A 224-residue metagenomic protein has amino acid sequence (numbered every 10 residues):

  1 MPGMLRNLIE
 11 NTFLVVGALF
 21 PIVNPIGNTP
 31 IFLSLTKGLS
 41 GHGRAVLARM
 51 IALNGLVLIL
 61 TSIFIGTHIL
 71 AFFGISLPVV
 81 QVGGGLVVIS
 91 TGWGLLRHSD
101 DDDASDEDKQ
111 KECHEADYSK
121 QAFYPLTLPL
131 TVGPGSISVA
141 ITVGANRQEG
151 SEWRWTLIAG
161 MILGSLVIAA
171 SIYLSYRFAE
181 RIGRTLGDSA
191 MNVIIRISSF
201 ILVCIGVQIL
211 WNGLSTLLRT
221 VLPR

Functional and structural regions predicted by a protein language model:
M1-P21, S105, K109-T127: Small-residue-enriched transmembrane helix starts and helix-helix packing motifs in multi-pass inner-membrane proteins
N11-I63: Juxtamembrane transmembrane-helix termini in multi-pass membrane transport proteins
N11-N28, L77-L86, I158-I172, R224: Structural signature of hydrophobic alpha-helical transmembrane segments
S34-A45, P78, C113-Y118, A145-W153 (+1 more regions): Juxtamembrane helix-boundary/capping and inter-helix hinge elements in multi-pass membrane proteins
S40-G41, T61-G83, S171-S215: Transmembrane-helix boundary and interhelical-loop signature of multi-pass inner-membrane proteins
G41-T67, R147-G183: A small-residue-rich subset of transmembrane alpha-helices
A45-S99: Membrane helix-loop-helix hairpins that form the core translocation module of multi-pass transporters
V87-Q110, I205-T216: Transmembrane helix exit motif
